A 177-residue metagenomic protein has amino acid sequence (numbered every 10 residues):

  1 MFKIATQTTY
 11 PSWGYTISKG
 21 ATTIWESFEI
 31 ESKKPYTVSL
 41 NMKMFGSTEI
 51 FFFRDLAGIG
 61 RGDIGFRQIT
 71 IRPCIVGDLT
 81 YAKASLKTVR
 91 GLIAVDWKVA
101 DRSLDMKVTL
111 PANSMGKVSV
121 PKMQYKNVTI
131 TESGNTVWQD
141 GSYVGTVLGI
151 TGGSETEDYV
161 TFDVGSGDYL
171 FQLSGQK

Functional and structural regions predicted by a protein language model:
F2-K177: Non-catalytic C-terminal accessory modules of carbohydrate-active enzymes
